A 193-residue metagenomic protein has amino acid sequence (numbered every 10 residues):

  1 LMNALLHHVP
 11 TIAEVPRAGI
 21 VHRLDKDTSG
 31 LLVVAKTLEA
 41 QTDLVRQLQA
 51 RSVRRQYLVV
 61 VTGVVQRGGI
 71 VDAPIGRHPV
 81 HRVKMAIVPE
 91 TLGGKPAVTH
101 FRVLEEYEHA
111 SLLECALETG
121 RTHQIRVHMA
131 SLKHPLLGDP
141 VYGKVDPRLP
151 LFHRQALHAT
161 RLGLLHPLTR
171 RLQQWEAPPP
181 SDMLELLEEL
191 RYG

Functional and structural regions predicted by a protein language model:
L1-V80, A156, E176-R191: RNA pseudouridine synthases
L5, V33, V59, F101 (+3 more regions): Residue-level signal for inorganic ion chemistry
R17, Y57, R67, V71 (+5 more regions): Short beta-strand or tight-loop elements that sit immediately N-terminal to catalytic metal-binding acidic residues
V61, H100-V103, L136: Conserved hydrophobic positions within beta-strands
T62, E114-E118: A structural micro-motif recognizing beta-strand termini and the immediately following turn/loop segments
H78, E90-E105: Non-catalytic RNA-recognition surface used by pseudouridine synthases
E90-K95, E108, E118-T119, H128-G193: Pseudouridine synthases involved in rRNA/tRNA modification
